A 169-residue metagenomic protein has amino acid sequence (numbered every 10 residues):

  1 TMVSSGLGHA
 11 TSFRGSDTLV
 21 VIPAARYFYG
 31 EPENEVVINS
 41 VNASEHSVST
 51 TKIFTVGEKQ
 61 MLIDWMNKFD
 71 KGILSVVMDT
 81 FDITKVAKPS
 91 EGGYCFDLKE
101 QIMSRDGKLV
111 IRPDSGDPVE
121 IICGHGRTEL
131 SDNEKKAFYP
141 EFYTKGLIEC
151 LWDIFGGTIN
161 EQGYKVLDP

Functional and structural regions predicted by a protein language model:
T1-G163: Buried, small/hydrophobic-residue-enriched core segments of structured protein domains
